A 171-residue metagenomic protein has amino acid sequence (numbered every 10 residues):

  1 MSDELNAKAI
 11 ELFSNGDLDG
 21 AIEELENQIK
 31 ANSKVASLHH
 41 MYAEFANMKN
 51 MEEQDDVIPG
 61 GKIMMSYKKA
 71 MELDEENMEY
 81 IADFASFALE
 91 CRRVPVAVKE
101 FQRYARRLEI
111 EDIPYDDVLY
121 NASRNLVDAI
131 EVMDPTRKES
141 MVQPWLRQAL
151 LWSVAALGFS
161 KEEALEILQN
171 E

Functional and structural regions predicted by a protein language model:
S2-A31, N47-Q54: Alpha-helical segment of the N-proximal tetratricopeptide repeat
A7, M41, D83, N121-D128 (+1 more regions): "A position-specific structural signal for the A-helix of alpha-solenoid helical repeats
N15-E23, N50-K69, C91-R103, I130-W145: Structural signature of tandem alpha-helical TPR/SEL1-like repeats, specifically the intra-repeat loop/turn
Q28, K69-A70, Y104-R107, A149 (+1 more regions): Canonical positions in the second alpha-helix
S33, E75, E109-I113, V154 (+1 more regions): Short coil turns that delineate tetratricopeptide repeat
L38, Y80, P114-V118: TPR alpha-solenoid repeat register
A129-E171: Terminal, low-structured helical/coil segments at or just beyond the last alpha-helical repeat
